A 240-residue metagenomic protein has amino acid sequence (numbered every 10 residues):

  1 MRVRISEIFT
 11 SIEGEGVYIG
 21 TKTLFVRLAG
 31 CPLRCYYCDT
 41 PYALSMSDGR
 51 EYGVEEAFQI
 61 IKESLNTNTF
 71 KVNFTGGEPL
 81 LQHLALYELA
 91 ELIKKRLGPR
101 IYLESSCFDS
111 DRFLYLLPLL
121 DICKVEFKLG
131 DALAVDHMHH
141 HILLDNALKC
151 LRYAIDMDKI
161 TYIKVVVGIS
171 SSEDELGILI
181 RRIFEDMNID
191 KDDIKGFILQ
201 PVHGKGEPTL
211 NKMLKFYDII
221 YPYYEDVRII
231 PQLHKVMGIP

Functional and structural regions predicted by a protein language model:
V3, L33, T67, P118 (+1 more regions): Structured loop/turn residues at beta-strand edges in well-structured enzyme cores
V3-E56: Canonical Radical SAM [4Fe-4S] cluster-binding loop centered on the CxxxCxxC motif and its immediate flanking residues
E13, F58-E63, R152, R181-E185: Generic structural signal for well-ordered alpha-helical scaffold segments
F25-R27, K71-N73, Y102: Short, conserved beta-strand segments within well-ordered enzyme catalytic domains that often line or immediately flank
Y36-P41, N68-T69, K128-D131: Short, basic/glycine-rich phosphate-binding loops at helix/coil junctions that contact nucleotide phosphates
T40, T75, S105: Ser/Thr-centric signal marking residues that sit in or immediately flank functional binding/regulatory motifs
S47-G76, L80-L84: Glycine/small-residue-rich loop that forms an oxyanion/phosphate-binding "nest" at active or ligand-binding sites
L81-V227, Q232-P240: Conserved AdoMet/S-adenosylmethionine-binding subsite of the radical SAM
